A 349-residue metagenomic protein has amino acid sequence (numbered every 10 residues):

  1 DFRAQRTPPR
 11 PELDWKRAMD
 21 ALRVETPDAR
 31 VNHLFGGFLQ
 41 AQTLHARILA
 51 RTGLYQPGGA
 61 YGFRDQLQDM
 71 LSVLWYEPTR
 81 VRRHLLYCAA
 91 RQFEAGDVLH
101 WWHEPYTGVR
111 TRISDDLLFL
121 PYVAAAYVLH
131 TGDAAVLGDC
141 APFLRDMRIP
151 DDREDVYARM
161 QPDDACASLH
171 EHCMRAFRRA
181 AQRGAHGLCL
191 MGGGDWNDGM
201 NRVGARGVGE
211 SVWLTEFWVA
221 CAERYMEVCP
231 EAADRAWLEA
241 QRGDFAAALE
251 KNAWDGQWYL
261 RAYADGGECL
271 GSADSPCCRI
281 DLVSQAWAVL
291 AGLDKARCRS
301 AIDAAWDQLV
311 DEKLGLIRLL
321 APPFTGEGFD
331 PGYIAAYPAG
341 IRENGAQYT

Functional and structural regions predicted by a protein language model:
D1-T349: Acidic, mature catalytic/reactive cores of soluble proteins
